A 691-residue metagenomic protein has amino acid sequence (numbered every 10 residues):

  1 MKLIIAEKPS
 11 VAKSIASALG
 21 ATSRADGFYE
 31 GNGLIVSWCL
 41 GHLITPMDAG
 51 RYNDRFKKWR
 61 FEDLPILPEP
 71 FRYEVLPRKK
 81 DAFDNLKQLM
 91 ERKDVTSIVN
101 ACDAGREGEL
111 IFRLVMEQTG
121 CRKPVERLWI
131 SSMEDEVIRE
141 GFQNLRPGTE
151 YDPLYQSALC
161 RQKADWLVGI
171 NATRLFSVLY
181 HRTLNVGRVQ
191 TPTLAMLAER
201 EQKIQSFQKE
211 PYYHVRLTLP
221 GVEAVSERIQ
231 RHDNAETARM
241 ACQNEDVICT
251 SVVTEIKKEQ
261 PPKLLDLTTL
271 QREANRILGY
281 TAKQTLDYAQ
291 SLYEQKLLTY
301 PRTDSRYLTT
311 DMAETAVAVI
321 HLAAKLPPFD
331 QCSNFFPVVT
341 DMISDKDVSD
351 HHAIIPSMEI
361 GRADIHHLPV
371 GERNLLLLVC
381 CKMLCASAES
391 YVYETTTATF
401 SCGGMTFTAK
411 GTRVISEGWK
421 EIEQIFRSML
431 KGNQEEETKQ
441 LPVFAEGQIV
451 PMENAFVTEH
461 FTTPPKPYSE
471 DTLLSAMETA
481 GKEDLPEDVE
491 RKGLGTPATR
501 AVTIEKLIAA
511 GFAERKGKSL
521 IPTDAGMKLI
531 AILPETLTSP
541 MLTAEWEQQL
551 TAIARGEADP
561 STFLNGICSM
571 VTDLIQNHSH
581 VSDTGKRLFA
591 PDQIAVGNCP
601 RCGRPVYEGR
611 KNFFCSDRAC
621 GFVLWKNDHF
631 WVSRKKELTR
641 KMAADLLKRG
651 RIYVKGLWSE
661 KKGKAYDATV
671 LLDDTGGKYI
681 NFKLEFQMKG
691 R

Functional and structural regions predicted by a protein language model:
M1, A101-A104, H181-T183, T254-K263 (+3 more regions): Conserved short loop/turn motifs at secondary-structure junctions
M1-Q162, E453, P464: Intrinsically disordered, low-complexity regulatory segments
K2-L3, A25, K79, M90 (+5 more regions): Basic, low-complexity terminal or inter-domain segments flanking catalytic cores
P9-A16, G33-L40, L76-K87, R92 (+17 more regions): Amphipathic alpha-helical transducer elements in NTP-driven molecular machines
E30-N32, T218-V222, S401-M405, K662: Short strand-coil-strand connectors
D135-L219, T254-K258: C-terminal or mid-to-C-terminal helical accessory/interaction module adjacent to the motor/catalytic core
T149, H232-L265, Q271: Metal- or metallocofactor-binding catalytic centers and their adjacent structured scaffolds across diverse enzyme
